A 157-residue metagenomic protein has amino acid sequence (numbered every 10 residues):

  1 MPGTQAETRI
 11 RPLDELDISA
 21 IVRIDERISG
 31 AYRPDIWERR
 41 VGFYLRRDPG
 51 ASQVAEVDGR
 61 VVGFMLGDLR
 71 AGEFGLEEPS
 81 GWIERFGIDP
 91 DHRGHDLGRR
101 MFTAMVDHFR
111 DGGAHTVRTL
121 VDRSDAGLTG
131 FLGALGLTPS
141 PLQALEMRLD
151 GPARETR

Functional and structural regions predicted by a protein language model:
M1-E7, A153-R157: Short, low-complexity, intrinsically disordered N-terminal peptides in bacterial proteins
G3, T8, P12-L16, R23-E78 (+5 more regions): Acetyl-CoA-dependent GNAT
G81, V117, Q143-L145: Conserved beta-strand core positions
I88, G94-D107, A134: Conserved acetyl-CoA-binding loop-helix of GNAT-fold acetyltransferases
R99, D111, R123-P141: Conserved active-site alpha-helix within GNAT-family acetyltransferase domains
F109-V121: Conserved GNAT acetyl-CoA-binding A-motif
L135-R154: Active-site/acyl-donor-binding loops of N-acyltransferases
